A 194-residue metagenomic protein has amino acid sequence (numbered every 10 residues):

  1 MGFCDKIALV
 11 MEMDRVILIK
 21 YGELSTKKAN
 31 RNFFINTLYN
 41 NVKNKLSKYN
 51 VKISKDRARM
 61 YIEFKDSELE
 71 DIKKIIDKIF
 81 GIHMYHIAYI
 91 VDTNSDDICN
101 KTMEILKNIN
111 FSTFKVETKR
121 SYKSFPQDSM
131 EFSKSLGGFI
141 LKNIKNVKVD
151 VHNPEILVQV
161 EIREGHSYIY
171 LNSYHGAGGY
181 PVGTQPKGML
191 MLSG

Functional and structural regions predicted by a protein language model:
C4-G194: RNA-binding accessory domains that recognize and position tRNA/RNA substrates
